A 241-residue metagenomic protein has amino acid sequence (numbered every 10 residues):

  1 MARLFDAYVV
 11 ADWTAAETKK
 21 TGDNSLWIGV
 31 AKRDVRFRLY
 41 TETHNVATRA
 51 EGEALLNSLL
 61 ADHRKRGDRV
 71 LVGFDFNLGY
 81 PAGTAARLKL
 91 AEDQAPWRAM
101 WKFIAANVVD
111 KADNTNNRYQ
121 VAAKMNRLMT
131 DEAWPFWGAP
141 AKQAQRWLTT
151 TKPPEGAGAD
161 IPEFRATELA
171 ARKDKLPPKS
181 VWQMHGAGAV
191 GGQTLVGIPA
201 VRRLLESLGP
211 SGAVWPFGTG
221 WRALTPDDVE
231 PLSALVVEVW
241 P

Functional and structural regions predicted by a protein language model:
A2-A7, W13-P241: RNase H-like (RuvC/DEDD) metal-dependent nuclease/polynucleotide-processing core
